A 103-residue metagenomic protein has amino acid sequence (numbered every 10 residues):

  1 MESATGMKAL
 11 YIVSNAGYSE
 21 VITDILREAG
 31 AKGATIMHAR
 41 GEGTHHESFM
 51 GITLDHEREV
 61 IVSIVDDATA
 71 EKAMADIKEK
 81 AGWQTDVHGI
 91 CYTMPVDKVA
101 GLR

Functional and structural regions predicted by a protein language model:
M1-R103: Positively charged, small/polar-rich N-terminal and surface patches that mediate targeting and assembly and bind
